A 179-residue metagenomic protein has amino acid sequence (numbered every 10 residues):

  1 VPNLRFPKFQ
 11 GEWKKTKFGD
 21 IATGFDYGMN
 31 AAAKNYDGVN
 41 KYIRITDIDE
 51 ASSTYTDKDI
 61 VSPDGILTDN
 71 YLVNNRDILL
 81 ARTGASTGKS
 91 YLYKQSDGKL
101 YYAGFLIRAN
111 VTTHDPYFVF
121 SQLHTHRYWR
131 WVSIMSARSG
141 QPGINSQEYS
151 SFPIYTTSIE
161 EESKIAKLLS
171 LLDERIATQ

Functional and structural regions predicted by a protein language model:
V1-P7, I165-I176: Hydrophobic structural patches
L4-Y27, S151: Non-catalytic DNA-recognition/assembly elements of restriction-modification systems
P7, D64, I107-V111, S151-T156: Short, well-ordered beta-strand elements within core beta-sheets of diverse protein domains
G19-A32, T46-D77, Y93: Sequence-specific dsDNA recognition surfaces
I43: Cleft-lining beta-strand/loop regions that shape enzyme active-site pockets
I48-I60, I78-A103, P116-S121, R130-I134: Short, ligand-facing micro-motifs at secondary-structure edges
K99-F105, A137-E160: A short glycine-rich beta-alpha junction/loop motif
